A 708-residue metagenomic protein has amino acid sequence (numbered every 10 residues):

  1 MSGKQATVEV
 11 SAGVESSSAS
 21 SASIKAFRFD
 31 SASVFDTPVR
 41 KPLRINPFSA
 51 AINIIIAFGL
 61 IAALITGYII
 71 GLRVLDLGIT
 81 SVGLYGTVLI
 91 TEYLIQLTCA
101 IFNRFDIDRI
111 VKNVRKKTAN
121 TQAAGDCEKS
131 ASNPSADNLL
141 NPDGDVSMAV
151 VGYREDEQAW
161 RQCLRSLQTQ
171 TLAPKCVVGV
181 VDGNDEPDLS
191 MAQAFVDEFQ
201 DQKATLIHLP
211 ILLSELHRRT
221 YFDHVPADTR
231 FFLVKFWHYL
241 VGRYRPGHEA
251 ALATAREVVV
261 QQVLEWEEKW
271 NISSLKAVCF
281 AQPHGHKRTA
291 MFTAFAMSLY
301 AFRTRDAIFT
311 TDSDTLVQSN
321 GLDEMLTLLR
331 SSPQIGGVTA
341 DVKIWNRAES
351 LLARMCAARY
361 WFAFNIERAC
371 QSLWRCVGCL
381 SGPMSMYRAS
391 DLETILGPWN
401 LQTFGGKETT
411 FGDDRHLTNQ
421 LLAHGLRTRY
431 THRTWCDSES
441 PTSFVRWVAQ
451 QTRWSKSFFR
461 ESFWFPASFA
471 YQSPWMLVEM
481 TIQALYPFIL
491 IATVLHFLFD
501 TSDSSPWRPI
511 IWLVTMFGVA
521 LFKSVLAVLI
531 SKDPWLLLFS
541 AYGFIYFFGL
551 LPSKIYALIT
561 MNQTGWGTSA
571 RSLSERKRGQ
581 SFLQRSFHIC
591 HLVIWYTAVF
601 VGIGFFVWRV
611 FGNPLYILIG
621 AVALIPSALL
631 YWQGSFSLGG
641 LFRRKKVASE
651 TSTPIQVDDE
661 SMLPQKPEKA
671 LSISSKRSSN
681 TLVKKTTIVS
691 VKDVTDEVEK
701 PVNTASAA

Functional and structural regions predicted by a protein language model:
S2-F29, V111-L485, T651-P654, M662-A708: Non-transmembrane catalytic domains and loops of membrane-associated enzymes and transporters that build or traffic
S2-I45, K554-A557, G565-R578: Short, low-complexity, Lys/Arg-enriched N-terminal segments of secretory-pathway carbohydrate enzymes
F29-R165, I272: N-proximal low-complexity "stem/linker" segments adjacent to membrane-targeting elements
T37-I55, A470-L485, S574-V599: Loop-to-transmembrane boundary segments
N53-L60, Q96, A353-Y360, F364-Q371 (+5 more regions): Short hydrophobic helices that act as membrane-entry/anchoring signals
A63-L89, I482-G565, I594-P664: Membrane-embedded multi-pass helical conduit in multi-pass membrane proteins, especially envelope-biosynthetic
Q170, K175-G179, L573-V593, F605-A628: Hydrophobic alpha-helical transmembrane segments and immediately flanking/interface helices in integral membrane
E439-W454, T564-Q580: Nucleotide-sugar-dependent glycosyltransferase catalytic core
